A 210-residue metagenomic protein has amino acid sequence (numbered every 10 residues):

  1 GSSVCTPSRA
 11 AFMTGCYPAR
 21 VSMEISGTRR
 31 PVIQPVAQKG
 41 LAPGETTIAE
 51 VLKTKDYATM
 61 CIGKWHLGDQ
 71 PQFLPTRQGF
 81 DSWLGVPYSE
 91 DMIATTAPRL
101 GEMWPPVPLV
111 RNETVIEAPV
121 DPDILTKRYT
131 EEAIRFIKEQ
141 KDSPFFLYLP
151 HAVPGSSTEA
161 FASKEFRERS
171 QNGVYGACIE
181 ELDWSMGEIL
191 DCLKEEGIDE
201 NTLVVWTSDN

Functional and structural regions predicted by a protein language model:
G1-N210: Formylglycine-dependent sulfatase
